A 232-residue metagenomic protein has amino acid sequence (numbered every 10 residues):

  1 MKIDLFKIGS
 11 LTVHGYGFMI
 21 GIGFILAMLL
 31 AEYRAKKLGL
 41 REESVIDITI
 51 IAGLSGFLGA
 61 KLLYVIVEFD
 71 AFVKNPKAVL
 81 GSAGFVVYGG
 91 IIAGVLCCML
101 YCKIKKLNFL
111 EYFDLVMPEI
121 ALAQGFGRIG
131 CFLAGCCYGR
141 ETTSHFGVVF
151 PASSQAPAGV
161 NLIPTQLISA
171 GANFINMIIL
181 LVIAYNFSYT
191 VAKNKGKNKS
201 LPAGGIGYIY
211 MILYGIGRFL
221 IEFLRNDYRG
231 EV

Functional and structural regions predicted by a protein language model:
M1-V232: A feature for loop-to-transmembrane-helix boundaries and adjacent hydrophobic helices in multi-pass integral membrane
